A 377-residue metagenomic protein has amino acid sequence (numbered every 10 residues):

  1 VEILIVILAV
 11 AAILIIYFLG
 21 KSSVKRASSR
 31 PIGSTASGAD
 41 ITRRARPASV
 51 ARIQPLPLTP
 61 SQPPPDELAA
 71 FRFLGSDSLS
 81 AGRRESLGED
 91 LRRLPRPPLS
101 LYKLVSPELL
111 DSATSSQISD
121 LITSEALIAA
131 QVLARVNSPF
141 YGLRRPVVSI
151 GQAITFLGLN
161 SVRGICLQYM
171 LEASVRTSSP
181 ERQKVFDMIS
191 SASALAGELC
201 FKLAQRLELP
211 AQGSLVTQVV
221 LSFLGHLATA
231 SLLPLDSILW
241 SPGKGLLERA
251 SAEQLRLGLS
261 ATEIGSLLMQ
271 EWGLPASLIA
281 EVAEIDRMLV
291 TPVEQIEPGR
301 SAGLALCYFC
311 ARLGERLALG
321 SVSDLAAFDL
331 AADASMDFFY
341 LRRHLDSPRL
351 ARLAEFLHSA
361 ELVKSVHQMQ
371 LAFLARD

Functional and structural regions predicted by a protein language model:
E2-L235, R249-A327, V363-R376: Conserved alpha-helical "signature site" that marks functionally important helical segments or helix/loop junctions
W240-A250: Short glycine/proline- and charge-enriched loop/turn segments that cap or connect secondary-structure elements
S241, G273, F339-L341: Short linear interaction motif-like sites in intrinsically disordered regions of transcription factors
E315-S335, F339-Y340, P348, S359: Cytosolic terminal low-complexity segments enriched in Ser/Thr and acidic residues
D337-D377: Short hairpin/turn module used for nucleic-acid contact or packing/dimerization
